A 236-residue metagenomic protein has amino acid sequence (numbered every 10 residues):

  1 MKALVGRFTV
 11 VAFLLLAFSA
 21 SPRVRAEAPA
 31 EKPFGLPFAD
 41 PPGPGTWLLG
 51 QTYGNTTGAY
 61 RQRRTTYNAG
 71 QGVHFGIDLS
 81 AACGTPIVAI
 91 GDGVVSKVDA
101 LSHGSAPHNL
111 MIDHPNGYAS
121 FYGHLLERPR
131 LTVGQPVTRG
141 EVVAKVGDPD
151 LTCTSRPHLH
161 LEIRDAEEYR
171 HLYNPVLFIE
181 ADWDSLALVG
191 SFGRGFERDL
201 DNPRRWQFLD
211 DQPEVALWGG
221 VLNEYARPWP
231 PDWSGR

Functional and structural regions predicted by a protein language model:
M1-T9: Bacterial N-terminal signal peptides that target proteins for export
T9-A17: Bacterial N-terminal signal peptides
P22-H108, R139, D148, L188-R236: Surface-exposed, glycine-biased beta-strand/turn segments
G50-T52, R61-R63, Y122-L125, L172-D182: Short amphipathic beta-strand/extended segments with alternating polar/hydrophobic composition
S80-A81, R128-L131: Short alpha-helix capping/helix-loop boundary micro-motifs
I90-P129, R156-H160: Zn2+-dependent peptidoglycan hydrolase active-site motif and core
L110-H114, Q135-W206: Conserved, short, structured surface segments that act as functional micro-motifs
